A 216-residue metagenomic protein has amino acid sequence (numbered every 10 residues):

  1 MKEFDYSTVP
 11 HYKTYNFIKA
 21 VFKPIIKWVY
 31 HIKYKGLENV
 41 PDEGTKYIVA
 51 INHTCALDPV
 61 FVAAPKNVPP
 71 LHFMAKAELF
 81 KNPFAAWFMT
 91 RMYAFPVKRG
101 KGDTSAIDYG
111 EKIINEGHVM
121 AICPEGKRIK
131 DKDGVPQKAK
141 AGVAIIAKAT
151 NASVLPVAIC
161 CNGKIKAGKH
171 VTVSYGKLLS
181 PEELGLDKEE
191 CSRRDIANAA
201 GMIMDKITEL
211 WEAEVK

Functional and structural regions predicted by a protein language model:
M1-K13, I107-K216: Non-catalytic C-terminal accessory region of glycerolipid acyltransferases and related lyso-lipid remodeling enzymes
K2-G36, P83-M92: A transmembrane-helix-recognition feature enriched in membrane-embedded lipid enzymes and envelope glyco-/phospholipid
F22, R91-K98, G126-K130: Short, basic, glycine/proline-bearing loop/turn elements
I25-K27, K66, M89, I113 (+1 more regions): A generic structural signal for well-ordered alpha-helical segments
W28-K35, K101-T104, V157: Short gly/ser/thr-rich secondary-structure transition/capping motifs
G36, N52, A75-K76, Y93 (+2 more regions): A secondary-structure boundary/capping signal
E38-D42, E111-K112: Short amphipathic alpha-helix with an adjacent loop that forms part of the alpha/beta core around
D42-K101: Catalytic core of membrane glycerolipid acyltransferases/transacylases, capturing the structured, soluble-facing
